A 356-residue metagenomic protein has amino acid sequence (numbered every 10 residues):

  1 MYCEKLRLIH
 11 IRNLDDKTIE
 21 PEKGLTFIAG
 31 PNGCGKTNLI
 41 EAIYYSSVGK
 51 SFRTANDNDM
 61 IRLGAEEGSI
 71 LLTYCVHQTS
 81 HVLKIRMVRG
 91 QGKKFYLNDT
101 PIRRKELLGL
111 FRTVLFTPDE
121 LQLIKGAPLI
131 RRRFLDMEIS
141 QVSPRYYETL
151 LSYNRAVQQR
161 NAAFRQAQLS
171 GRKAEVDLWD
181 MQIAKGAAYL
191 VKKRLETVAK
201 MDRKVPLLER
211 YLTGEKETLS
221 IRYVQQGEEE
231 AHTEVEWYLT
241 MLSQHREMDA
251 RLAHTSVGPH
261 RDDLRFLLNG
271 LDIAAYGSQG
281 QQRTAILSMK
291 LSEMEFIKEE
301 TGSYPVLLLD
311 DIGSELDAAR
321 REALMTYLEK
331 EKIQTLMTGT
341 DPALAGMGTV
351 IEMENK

Functional and structural regions predicted by a protein language model:
M1-P31, S170-V306, E315-A319, A323-Q334 (+1 more regions): Conserved NTPase motor "head" modules and their coupling/switch loops across ABC/AAA+ ATPases, GTPases, and GHKL ATPases
K36: Conserved lysine of the Walker
Y44: Helix-to-loop junction immediately C-terminal to a conserved catalytic motif
S47-I124, P128-I130, I139-V142, Y146 (+3 more regions): Nucleotide-state sensing region of NTPase/ATPase domains
Q78-T79, R86-G90, A319-K356: C-terminal lobe/lid and adjacent interdomain/linker elements of RecA-like ASCE P-loop ATPase modules
Q122-L123, I130-S170, A174-D177, M181: Long, charged N-terminal accessory/stalk domains
D310-I312: Walker B catalytic acidic pair
